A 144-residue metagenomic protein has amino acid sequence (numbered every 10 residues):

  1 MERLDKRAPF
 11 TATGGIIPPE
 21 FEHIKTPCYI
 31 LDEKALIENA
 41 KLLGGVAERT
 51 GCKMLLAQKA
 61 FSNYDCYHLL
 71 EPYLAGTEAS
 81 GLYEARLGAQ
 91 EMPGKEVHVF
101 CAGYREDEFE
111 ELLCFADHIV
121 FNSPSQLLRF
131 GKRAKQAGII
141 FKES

Functional and structural regions predicted by a protein language model:
M1-I17: Acidic, low-complexity proline/glycine-rich segments
A12, L31, F100-A102: Intrinsically disordered, low-complexity regions enriched in small/polar residues
A12-I16, L42, E48-R49, K53-F61: N-terminal glycine-rich anion-binding loops that anchor highly charged ligand groups
A12-Y29: Generic N-terminal amphipathic, Lys/Arg-enriched alpha-helix
I24-E33, C52-L56: A glycine-/small-polar-enriched, mobile loop at the entrance of the PLP active site in fold-type I
L36-N39, L43: Alpha-helical packing segments of well-folded alpha/beta enzyme cores
C52-S144: Active-site-proximal beta-alpha core segment in soluble small-molecule metabolic enzymes
